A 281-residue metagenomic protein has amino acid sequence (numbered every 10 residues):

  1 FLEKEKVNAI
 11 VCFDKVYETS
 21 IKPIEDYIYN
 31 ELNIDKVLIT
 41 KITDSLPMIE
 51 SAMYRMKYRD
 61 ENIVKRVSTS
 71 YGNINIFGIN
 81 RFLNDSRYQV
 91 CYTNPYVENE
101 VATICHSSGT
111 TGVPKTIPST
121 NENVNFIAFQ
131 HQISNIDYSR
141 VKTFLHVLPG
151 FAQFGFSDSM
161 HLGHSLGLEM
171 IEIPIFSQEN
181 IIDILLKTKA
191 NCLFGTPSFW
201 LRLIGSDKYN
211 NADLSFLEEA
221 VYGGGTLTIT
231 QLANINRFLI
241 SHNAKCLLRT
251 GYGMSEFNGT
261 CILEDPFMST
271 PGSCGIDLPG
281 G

Functional and structural regions predicted by a protein language model:
F1-E3, D14-P23, I42, L148-G150 (+2 more regions): ATP-dependent adenylate-forming carboxylate-activation enzymes
F1-N80: Structural core segment of the AMP-binding/adenylate-forming
V37, M53-M56, A190-G195, I204-P271: Gly/Ser/Thr-rich phosphate-binding loop
T93-P95, A102-F126: Conserved AMP-binding A3 loop
V101, S107-T110, F144, G150 (+5 more regions): Conserved S/T- and glycine-rich ATP-binding loop of Class I adenylate-forming
N125-T143, F151-C192, S206: Conserved AMP-binding/adenylation subdomain of ANL enzymes
G272-L278: Short Gly/Pro-enriched turn/cap motifs at secondary-structure boundaries
